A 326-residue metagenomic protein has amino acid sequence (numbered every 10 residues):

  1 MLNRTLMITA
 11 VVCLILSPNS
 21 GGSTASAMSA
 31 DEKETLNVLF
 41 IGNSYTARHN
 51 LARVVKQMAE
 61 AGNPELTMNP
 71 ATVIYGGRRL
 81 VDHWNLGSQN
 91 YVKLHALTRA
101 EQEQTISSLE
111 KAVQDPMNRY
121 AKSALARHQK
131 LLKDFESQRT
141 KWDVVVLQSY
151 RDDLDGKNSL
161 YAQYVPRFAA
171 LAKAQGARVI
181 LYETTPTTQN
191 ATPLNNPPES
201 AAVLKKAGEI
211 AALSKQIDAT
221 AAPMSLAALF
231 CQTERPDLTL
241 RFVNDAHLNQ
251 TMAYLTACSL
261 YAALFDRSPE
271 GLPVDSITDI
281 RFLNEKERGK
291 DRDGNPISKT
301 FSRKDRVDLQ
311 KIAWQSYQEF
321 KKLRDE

Functional and structural regions predicted by a protein language model:
M1-I8: Bacterial N-terminal signal peptides that target proteins for export
I8-S17: Bacterial N-terminal signal peptides
N19-A27: Signal peptide processing junction and immediate N-terminal pro/mature segment of secreted/exported proteins
N37, A47-L160: Conserved SGNH/GDSL esterase-like catalytic core that processes O-acyl groups on lipids and polysaccharides
H49, R53, Q250-A262: A structural signal for well-ordered alpha-helical segments within the folded catalytic domains of diverse enzymes
M117-Q250, A262-L264, P269-G271: Alpha-helical cap/lid subdomain in secreted, periplasmic, or secretory-pathway luminal O-acyl-processing enzymes
L240, H247, A257-E326: Conserved catalytic region of serine esterases and O-acyltransferases that act on ester linkages in lipids
